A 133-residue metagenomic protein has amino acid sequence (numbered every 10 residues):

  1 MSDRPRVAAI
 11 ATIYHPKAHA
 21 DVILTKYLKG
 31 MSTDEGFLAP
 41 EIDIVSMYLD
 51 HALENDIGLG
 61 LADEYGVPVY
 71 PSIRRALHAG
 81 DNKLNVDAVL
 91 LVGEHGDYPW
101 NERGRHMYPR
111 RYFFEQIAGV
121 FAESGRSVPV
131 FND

Functional and structural regions predicted by a protein language model:
M1-D63: N-terminal Rossmann-like dinucleotide-binding module
R6, P68, S127-P129: Proline-centered loop/turn at the N-terminus of a beta-strand
A11-K17, A62-V69, G96-Y108: Acidic/glycine-enriched edge-of-secondary-structure segments
G30-A39, A79-L84, A118-V128: Alpha-helix termini
V45, L84-D87: Conserved acidic residues
G66-H78: Short acidic-hydrophobic, aromatic-tinged amphipathic segments that line or gate anion-handling sites
V89, E94-D133: Beta-strand-loop-alpha-helix segment that lines the small-molecule cofactor/substrate pocket of alpha/beta enzymes
